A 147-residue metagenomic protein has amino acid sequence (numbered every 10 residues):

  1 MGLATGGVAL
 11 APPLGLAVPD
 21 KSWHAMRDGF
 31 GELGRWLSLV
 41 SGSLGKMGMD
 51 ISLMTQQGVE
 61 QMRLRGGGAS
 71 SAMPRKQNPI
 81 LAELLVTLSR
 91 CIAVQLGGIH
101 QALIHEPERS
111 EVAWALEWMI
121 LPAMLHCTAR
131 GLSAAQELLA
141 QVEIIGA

Functional and structural regions predicted by a protein language model:
M1, G29-L39, L81, A113-I120: Alpha-helical scaffold segments that form or flank carboxylate-/histidine-based iron centers
M1-F30: Glycine-rich, mobile lid/loop segments that gate access to catalytic sites or pores
G2-L3, G66, Q77: Residue-level signature of the cytosolic catalytic core of signaling kinases
G6, L10, Q57-G68: Active-site-proximal loop/short-helix segments that contain or immediately flank catalytic acid/base residue(s)
A11-P12, I51, T87: Short beta-strand elements
V18-A25, E32, A69, P107-E108 (+1 more regions): Active-site-adjacent structural elements in folded domains
G31-Q57, I120-A123: Structured ligand/cofactor/substrate-binding pocket environments in proteins
G58-V59, S70, P74-A147: Glycine-rich cofactor/substrate-binding loops
